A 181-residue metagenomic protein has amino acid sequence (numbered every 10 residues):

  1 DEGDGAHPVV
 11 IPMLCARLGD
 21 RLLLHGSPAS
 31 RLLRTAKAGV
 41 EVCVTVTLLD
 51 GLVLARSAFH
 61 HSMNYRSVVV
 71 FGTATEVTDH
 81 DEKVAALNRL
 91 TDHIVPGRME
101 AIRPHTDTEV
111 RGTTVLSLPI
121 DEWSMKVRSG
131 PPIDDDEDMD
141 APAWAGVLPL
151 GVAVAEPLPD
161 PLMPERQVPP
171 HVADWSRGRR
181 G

Functional and structural regions predicted by a protein language model:
D1-P28, V44, L54-S62: Short beta-strand segments
E2, L48, I120-E122: Residues immediately flanking
I11, D20, A38-V42, R66-V70 (+2 more regions): A generic structural signal for short beta-strands and their flanking turns/coil linkers
H25-A38, P161-V172: Charged, low-complexity, helix/coiled-coil-prone segments
P28-R89: Short, structured beta-strand-loop surface elements
T78, E82-G181: C-terminal edge-of-domain segments
